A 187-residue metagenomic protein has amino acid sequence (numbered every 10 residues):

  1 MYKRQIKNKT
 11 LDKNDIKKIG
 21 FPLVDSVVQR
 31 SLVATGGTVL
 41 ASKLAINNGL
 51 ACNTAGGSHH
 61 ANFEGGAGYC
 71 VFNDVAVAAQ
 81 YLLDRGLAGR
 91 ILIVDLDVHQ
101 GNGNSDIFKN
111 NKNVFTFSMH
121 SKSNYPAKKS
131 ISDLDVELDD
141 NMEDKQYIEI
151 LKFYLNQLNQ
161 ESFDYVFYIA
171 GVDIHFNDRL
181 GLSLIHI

Functional and structural regions predicted by a protein language model:
M1-Q5, I185-I187: Conserved small/polar residues in nucleotide/adenosyl-binding loops
K3-N14, K18: Cationic, histidine-enriched alpha-helical/coil surfaces that engage anionic ligands
R4-K7, V28-Q29, I148, K152: Generic detector of well-ordered alpha-helical segments enriched in charged/polar residues, highlighting helical
I16-V28, V136-D140: Short glycine/proline- and acidic residue-enriched helix-loop micro-motifs that form flexible lids or anion-recognition
S26-V39, E149: Glycine-rich anion/phosphate-binding loops
V39, K43, N53-I185: Conserved alpha-helical scaffold segments that buttress catalytic/binding sites
I46: …; additionally, a secondary subgroup of soluble metalloenzymes is captured
